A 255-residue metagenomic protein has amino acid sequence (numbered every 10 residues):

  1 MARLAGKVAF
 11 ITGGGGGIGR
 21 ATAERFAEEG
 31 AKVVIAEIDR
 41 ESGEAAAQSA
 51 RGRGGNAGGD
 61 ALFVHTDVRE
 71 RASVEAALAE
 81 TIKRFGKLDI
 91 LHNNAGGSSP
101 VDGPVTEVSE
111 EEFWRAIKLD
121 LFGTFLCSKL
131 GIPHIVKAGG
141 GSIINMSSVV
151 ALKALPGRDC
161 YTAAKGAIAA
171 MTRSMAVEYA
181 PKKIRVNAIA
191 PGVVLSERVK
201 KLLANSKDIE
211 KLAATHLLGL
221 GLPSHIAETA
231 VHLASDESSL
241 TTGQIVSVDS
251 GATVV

Functional and structural regions predicted by a protein language model:
S98, D102, K153, L218 (+2 more regions): Short C-terminal tail/terminal secondary-structure segment of NAD(P)H-dependent dehydrogenase/reductase domains
D102-V105, S109-I117, V199, K211-L212: Substrate-binding pocket helix/loop in short-chain dehydrogenase/reductase
S128, A164, T172: Active-site helix of classical SDR
P133, V177-P181, S239: Alpha-helical segment proximal to the catalytic Tyr-Lys
S148: Residue(s) in the substrate-gating loop at a strand-loop-helix junction that position the organic substrate next
A154-T162, S174: Active-site loop-to-helix junction immediately N-terminal to the catalytic Tyr of the SDR YXXXK motif in Rossmann-fold
T215-I226: A conserved structural motif in NAD(P)-dependent oxidoreductases
